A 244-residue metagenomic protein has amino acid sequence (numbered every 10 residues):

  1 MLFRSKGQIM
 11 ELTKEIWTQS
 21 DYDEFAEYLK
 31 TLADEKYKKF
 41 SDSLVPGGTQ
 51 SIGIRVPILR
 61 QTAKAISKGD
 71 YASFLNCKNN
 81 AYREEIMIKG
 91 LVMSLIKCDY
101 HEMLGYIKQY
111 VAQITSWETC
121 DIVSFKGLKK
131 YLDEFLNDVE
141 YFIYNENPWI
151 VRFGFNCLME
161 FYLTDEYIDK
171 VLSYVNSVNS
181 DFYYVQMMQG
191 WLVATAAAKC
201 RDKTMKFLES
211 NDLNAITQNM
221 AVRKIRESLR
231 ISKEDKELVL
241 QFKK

Functional and structural regions predicted by a protein language model:
M1-L2: Short, small-residue-biased leader/transition segments that mark boundaries at the very start of proteins
I9-K244: Alpha-helical scaffold domains
